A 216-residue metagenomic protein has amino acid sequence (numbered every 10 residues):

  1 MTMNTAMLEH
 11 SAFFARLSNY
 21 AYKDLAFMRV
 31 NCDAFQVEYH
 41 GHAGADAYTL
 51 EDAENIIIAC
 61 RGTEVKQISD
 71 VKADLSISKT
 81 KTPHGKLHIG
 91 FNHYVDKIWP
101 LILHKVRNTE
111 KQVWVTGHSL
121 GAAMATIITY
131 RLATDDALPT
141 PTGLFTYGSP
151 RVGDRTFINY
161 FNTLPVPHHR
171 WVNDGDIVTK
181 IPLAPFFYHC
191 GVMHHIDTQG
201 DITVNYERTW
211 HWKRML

Functional and structural regions predicted by a protein language model:
M1-T116, L120-L216: Non-catalytic, mobile gating and regulatory segments of ester bond hydrolases
